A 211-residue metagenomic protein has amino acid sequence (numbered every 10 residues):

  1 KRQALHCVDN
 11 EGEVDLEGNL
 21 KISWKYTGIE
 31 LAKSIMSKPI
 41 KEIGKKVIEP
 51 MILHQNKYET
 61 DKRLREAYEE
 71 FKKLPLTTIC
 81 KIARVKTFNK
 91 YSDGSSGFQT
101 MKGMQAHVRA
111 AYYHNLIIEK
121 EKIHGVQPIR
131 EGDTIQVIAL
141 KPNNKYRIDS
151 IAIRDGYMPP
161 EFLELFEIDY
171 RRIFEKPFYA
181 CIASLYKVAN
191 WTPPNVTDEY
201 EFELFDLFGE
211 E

Functional and structural regions predicted by a protein language model:
K1-E211: DNA-dependent DNA polymerase catalytic subunits
